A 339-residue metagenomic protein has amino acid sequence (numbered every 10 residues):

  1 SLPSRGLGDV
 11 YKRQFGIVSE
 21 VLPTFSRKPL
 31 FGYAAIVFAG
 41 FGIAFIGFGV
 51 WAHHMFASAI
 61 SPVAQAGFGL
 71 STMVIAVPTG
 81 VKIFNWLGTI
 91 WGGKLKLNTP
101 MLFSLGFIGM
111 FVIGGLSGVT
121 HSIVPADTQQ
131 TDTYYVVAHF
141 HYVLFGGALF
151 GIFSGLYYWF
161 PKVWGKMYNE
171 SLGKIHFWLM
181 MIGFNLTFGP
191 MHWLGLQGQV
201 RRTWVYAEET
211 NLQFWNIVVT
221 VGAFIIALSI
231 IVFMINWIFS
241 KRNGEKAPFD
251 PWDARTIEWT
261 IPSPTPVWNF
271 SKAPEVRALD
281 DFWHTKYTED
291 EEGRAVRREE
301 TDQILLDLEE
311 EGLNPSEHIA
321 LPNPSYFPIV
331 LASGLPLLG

Functional and structural regions predicted by a protein language model:
S1, V200-N211, I238-A332: Extramembrane terminal tails and long inter-domain/linker segments of multi-pass membrane proteins
S1-Y11: Single conserved hydrophobic/aromatic residue that forms the stacking wall/gate of nucleotide- or nucleobase-binding
G8-D9, A138-G146, T220-A223: Membrane-interface loop-to-helix entry segments
K12-I36, H53-A64, I83-F103, T120-V136 (+5 more regions): Juxtamembrane membrane-water interface segments of multi-pass membrane proteins, especially cytoplasmic-side
A64-S71, Q130-G146: Transmembrane alpha-helix entry/boundary detector in multi-pass membrane proteins
F103-G118: Alpha-helical transmembrane segments of multi-pass integral membrane proteins
F107-F111, H176-M191: Hydrophobic alpha-helical membrane-insertion segments
